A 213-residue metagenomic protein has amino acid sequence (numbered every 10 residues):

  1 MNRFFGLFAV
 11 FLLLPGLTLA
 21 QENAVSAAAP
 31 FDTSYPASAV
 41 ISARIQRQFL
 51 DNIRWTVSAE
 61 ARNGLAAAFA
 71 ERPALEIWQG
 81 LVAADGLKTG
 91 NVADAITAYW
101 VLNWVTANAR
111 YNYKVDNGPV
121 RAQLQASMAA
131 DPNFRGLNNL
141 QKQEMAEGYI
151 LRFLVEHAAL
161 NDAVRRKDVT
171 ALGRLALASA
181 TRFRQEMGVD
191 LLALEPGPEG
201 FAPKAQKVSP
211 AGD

Functional and structural regions predicted by a protein language model:
F4-L14: Sec-dependent N-terminal signal peptides
P15-A20: N-terminal signal peptide c-region/cleavage motif recognized by signal peptidases
Q21-E22, A163-D213: A cross-kingdom marker for long, charged
Q21-V92, D190, L194: N-terminal Sec/ER secretory leader and immediately downstream segment of secreted/extracellular precursors
D32-Q46, D51, G136-R174, Q206-S209: Long, charge-rich low-complexity segments
R62, A66, R72-L75, Q79 (+6 more regions): Extracytoplasmic/secreted envelope proteins and their assembly/folding machinery, especially bacterial periplasmic
A66-T89, L124-L137, Q185, L191 (+1 more regions): Short amphipathic alpha-helical segments and their helix-coil junctions
A93-L160: Extended amphipathic alpha-helical interaction segments
